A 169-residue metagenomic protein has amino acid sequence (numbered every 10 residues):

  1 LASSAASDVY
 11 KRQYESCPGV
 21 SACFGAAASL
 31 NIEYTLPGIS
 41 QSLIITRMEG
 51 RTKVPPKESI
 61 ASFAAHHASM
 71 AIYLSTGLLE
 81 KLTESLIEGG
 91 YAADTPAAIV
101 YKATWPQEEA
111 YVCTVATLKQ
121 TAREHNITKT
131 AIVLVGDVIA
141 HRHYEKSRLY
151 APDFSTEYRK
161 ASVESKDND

Functional and structural regions predicted by a protein language model:
L1-A6, Y10: Single conserved hydrophobic/aromatic residue that forms the stacking wall/gate of nucleotide- or nucleobase-binding
Y14-C17, S21-D169: Beta-strand/loop-alpha-helix module characteristic of Rossmann-like adenine-cofactor folds
